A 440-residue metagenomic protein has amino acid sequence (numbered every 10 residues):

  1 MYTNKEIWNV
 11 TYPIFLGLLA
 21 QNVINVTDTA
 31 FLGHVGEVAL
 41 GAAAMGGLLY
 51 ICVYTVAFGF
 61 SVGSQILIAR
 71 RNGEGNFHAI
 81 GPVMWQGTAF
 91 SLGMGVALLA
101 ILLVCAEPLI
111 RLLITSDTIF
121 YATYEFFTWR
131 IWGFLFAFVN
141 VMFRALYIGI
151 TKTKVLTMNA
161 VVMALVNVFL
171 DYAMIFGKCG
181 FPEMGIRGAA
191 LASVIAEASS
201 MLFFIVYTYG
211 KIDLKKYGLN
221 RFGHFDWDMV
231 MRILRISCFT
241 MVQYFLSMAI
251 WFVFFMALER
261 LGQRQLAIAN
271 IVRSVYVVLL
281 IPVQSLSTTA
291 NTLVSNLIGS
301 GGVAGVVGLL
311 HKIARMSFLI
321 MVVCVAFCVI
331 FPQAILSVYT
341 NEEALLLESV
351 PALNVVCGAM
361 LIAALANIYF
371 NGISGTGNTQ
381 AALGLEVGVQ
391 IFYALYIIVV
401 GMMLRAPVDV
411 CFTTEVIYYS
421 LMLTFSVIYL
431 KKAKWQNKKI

Functional and structural regions predicted by a protein language model:
M1-T11, I68-L135, F181-C238, V294-A359 (+1 more regions): Short alpha-helical transmembrane segments in multi-pass integral membrane proteins
N9-D28, W129, M163, A196-S200 (+4 more regions): Transmembrane helical elements of multi-pass membrane transporters/channels
I14, L18, A30, G47 (+15 more regions): Transmembrane alpha-helix boundary and packing residues in multipass membrane permease domains and related
F15, L19, V23, T27 (+20 more regions): Generic alpha-helical transmembrane segments of integral inner-membrane proteins, especially permease/transport modules
L19, V23-G41, I110-D117, A173-M184 (+5 more regions): Helix-terminus/linker motif at the lipid-water interface of multi-pass membrane proteins
L40-A100, A137-T151, V155-L156, I268-P332 (+1 more regions): Small-residue-rich hydrophobic transmembrane alpha-helices
S61, Q65, R130-G149, L156-N167 (+5 more regions): Short runs within selected transmembrane alpha-helices of multi-pass transporters and secretion channels
